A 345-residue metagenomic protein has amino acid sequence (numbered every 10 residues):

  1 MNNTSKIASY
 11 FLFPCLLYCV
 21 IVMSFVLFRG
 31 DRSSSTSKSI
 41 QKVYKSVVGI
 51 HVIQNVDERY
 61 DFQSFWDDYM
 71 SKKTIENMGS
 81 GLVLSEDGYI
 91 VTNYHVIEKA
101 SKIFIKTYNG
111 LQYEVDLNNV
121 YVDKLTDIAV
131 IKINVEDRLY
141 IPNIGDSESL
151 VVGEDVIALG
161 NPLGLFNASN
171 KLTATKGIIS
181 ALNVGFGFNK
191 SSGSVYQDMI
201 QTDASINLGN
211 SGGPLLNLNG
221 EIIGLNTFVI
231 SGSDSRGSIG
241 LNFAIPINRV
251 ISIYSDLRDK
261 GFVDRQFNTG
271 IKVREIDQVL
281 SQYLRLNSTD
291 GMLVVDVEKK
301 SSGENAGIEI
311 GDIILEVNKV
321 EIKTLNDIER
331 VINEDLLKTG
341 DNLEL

Functional and structural regions predicted by a protein language model:
M1-R29, K38, N118-N119, V151 (+2 more regions): C-terminal recognition in membrane/secretory proteostasis and scaffolding
L27-I90, V96-F104, N109-E114, L125 (+2 more regions): Glycine-biased strand-turn-strand hairpin within the trypsin-fold
K45-H51, G81, G88-T92, L117 (+14 more regions): Terminal peptide-recognition signature
R59-T74, V120-D127, A168-N170, L182-I200 (+3 more regions): Gly/Ser-enriched beta-turn/beta-hairpin loop segments
K73, N77-G81, I141-D146, M199-L216 (+1 more regions): Gly/Ser-rich catalytic serine loop of serine hydrolases
S80, E86, K99, D146 (+6 more regions): Short, flexible surface segments
S85-N167, I251, I322-K323: Conserved active-site neighborhood of the chymotrypsin/trypsin-like protease fold
A100-K102, L139, L159-K176, G185-G212 (+1 more regions): Active-site loop architecture of trypsin-fold serine endopeptidases
